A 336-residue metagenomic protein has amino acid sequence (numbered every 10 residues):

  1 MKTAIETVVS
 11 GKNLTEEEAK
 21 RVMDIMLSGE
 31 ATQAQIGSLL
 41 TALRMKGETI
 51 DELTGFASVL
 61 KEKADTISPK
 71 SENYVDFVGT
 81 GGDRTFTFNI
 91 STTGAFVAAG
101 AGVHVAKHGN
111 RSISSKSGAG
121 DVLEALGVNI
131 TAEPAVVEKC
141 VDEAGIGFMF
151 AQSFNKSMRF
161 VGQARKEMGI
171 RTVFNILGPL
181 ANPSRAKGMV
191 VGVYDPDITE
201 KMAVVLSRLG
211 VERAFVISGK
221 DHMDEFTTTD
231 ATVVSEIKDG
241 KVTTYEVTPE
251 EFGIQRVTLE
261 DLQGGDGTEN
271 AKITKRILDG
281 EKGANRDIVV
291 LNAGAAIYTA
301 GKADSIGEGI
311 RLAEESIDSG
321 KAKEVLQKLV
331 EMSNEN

Functional and structural regions predicted by a protein language model:
M1-T87, V97, A101, V105 (+5 more regions): Acidic, glycine/proline-rich low-complexity segments that act as flexible tails and inter-domain linkers
T7, E62-D65, T87, G102 (+2 more regions): Glycine-rich anion-binding loops and their surrounding alpha/beta cores
E17, G37, T92, S117 (+3 more regions): A generic alpha-helix surface/boundary motif
L40, F88-A144: A glycine-rich phosphate/pyrophosphate-binding beta-strand-loop-alpha-helix module
G79-R84, G109-S115, F154, K220-D221: Acidic, glycine-rich active-site loops and adjacent beta-strand->loop/helix elements that engage anionic groups
